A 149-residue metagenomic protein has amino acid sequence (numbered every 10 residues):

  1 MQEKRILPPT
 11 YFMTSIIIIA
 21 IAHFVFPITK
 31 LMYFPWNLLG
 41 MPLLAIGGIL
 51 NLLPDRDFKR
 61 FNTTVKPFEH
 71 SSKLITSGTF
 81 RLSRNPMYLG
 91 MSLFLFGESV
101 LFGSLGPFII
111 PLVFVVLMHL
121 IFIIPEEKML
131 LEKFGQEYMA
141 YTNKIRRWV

Functional and structural regions predicted by a protein language model:
M1-S77, L89-V149: Membrane-anchoring alpha-helices and their flanking helix-loop junctions
T79-L82: Generic transmembrane alpha-helix motif of multi-pass integral membrane proteins
N85: Extended, alpha-helix-rich binding/interface surfaces that flank or overlap catalytic cores and mediate recognition
